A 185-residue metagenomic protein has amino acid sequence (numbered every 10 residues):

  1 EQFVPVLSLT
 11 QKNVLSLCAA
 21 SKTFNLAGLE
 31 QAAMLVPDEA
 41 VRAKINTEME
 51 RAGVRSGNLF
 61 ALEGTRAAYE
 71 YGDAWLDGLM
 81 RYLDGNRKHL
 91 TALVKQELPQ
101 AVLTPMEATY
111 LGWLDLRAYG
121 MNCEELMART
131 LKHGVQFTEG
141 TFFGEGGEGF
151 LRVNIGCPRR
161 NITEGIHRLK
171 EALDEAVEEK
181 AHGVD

Functional and structural regions predicted by a protein language model:
E1-D185: PLP-dependent class I/II
